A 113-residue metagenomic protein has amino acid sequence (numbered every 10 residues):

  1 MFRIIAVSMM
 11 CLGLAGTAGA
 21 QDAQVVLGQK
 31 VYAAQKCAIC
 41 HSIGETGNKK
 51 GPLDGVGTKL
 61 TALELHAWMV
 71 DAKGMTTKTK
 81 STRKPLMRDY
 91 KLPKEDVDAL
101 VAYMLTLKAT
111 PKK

Functional and structural regions predicted by a protein language model:
I5-A15: Bacterial N-terminal signal peptides
L14-A33: Electrostatic cytochrome c docking/interface patches
V25-Q29, I39-D71, R88-D89: Gly/Gly-Pro-rich "capping" loops immediately C-terminal to redox-active cysteine motifs in periplasmic/lumenal
A33-K36, G44, L86, D96: Short pre-active-site segment immediately N-terminal to redox-active cysteine/selenocysteine motifs in thiol-based
C37-C40, L100: Hydrophobic packing within well-folded, soluble alpha/beta domains
N48-G57, D71-A99, M104-L107, K112: Axial heme c-ligation environment in periplasmic c-type cytochrome domains
